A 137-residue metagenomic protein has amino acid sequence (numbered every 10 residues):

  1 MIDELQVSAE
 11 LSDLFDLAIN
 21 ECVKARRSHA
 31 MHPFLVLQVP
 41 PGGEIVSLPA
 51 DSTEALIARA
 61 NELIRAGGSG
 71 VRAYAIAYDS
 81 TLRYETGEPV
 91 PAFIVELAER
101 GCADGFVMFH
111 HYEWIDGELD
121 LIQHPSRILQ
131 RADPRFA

Functional and structural regions predicted by a protein language model:
M1-L63: N-terminal domain-onset segments
E54-Y84: A charged amphipathic helix-loop-strand protein-protein interaction module that recurs in cytosolic assemblies
A73-A137: Low-complexity intrinsically disordered segments
